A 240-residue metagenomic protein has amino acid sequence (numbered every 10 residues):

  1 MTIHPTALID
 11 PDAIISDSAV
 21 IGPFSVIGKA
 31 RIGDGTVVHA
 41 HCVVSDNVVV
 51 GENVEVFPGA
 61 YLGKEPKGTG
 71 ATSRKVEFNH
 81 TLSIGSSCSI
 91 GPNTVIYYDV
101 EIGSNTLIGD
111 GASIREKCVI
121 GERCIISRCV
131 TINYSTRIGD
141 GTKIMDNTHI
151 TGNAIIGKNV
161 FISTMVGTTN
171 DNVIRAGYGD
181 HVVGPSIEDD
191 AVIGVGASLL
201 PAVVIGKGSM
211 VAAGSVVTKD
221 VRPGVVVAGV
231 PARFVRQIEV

Functional and structural regions predicted by a protein language model:
T2-T69, S73-A228, R233-F234: Structural signal for interior beta-strand "rungs" in well-ordered beta-sheet cores of soluble enzyme domains
V235-V240: C-terminal tail/cap regions
